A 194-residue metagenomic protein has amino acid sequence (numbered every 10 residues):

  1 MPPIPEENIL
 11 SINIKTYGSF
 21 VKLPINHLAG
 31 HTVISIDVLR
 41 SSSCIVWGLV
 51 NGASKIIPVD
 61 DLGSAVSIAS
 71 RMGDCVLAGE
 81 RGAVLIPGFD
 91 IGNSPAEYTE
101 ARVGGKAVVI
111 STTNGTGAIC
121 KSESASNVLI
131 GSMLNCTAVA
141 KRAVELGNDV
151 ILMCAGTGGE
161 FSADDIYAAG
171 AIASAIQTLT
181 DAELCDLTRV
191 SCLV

Functional and structural regions predicted by a protein language model:
P2-P3, D90-G117, K121-N127, K141 (+1 more regions): Long, charged alpha-helical interface segments
P5-L10, P24-L28, I68-S70, T99-V103 (+2 more regions): Solvent-exposed alpha-helices and their adjacent loops that cap or buttress functional pockets in soluble metabolic
N8-T32, V50, V59: Acidic, polar low-complexity linker/tail segments
N13-K15, H31-I34, S54-I57, D74-L77 (+3 more regions): Structural motif
V21-L23, V33-I45: Short acidic, Gly/Ser-rich segments with clustered Asp/Glu that frequently serve as metal-coordination loops in enzyme
S42-G63, R71-V76, R81: A short alpha/beta connector and helix-capping loop motif
V66-S70, D74-I91, P95-Y98: Extended, compositionally biased flexible segments
A155-D165: Phosphate/ribose-phosphate-bearing ligand recognition and processing surfaces, centered on ADP-ribose/NAD(+/P+) systems
